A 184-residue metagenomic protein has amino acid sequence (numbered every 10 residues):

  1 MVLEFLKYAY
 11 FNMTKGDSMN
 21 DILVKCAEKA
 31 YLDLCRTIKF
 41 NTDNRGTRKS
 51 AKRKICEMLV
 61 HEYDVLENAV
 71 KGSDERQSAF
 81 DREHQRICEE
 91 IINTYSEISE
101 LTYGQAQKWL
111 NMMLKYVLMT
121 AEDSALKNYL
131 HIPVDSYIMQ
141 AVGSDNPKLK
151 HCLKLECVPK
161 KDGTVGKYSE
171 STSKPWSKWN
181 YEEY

Functional and structural regions predicted by a protein language model:
M1-Y184: HhH-family (HhH-GPD) DNA N-glycosylase catalytic core used in base-excision repair
